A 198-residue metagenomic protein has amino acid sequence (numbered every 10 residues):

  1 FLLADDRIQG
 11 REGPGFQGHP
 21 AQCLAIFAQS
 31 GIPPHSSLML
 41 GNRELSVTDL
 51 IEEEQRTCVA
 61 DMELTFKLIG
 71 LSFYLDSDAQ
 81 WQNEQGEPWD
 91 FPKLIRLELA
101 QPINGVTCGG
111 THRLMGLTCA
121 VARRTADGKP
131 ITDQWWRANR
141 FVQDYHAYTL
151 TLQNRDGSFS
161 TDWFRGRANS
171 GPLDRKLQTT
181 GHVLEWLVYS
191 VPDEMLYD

Functional and structural regions predicted by a protein language model:
F1-D198: Preference for long, amphipathic alpha-helical scaffolds in soluble/luminal domains and all-alpha bundles
